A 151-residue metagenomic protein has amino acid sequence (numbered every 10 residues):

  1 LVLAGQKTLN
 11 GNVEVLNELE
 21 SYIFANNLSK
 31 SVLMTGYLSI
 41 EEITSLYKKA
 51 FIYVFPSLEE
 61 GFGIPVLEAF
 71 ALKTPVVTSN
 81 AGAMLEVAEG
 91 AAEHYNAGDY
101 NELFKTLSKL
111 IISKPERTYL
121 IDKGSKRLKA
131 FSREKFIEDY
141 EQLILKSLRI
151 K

Functional and structural regions predicted by a protein language model:
L1-E18: Glycosyltransferase donor-sugar binding loop
L16-T44: Nucleotide-activated donor-binding/catalytic signature segment of Leloir-type glycosyltransferases, i.e., the conserved
S31, L46-I64, T74-P75: Acidic donor-binding loop of glycosyltransferase active sites
L58, V66, A71-A88, A97-D99: Short glycine-rich donor-binding/catalytic loop of glycosyltransferases that coordinates the nucleotide-sugar
E93-Y100, K109-K114: Conserved acidic donor-binding segment of nucleotide-sugar-dependent glycosyltransferases
K109, R133-K151: C-terminal alpha-helical cap of glycosyltransferases
E116-A130, D139-Q142: A short, well-ordered alpha-helix in the C-terminal region of glycosyltransferases
